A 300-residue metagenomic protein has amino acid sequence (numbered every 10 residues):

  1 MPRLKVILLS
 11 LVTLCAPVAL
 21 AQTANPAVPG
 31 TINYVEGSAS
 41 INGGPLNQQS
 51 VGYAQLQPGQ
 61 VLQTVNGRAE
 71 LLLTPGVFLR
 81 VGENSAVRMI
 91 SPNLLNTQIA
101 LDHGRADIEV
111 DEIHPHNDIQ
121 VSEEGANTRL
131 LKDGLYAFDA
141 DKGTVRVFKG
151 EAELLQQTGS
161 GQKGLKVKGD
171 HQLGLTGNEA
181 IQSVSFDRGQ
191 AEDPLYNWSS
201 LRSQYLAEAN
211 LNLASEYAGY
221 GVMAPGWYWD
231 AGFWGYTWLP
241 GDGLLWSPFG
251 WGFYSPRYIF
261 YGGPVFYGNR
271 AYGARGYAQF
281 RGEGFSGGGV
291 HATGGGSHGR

Functional and structural regions predicted by a protein language model:
M1-L8: Bacterial N-terminal signal peptides that target proteins for export
L8-P17: Bacterial N-terminal signal peptides
P17-Q22, G221-P225: A short, compositionally biased domain-edge/stem linker segment
A19-Y217: Flexible, surface-exposed loop/linker segments and immediately adjacent secondary-structure boundaries
Q182-S286: Low-complexity segments
H291-G299: Short, low-complexity, Pro/Ser/Thr/Gly-rich segments in the mature regions of secreted, periplasmic
